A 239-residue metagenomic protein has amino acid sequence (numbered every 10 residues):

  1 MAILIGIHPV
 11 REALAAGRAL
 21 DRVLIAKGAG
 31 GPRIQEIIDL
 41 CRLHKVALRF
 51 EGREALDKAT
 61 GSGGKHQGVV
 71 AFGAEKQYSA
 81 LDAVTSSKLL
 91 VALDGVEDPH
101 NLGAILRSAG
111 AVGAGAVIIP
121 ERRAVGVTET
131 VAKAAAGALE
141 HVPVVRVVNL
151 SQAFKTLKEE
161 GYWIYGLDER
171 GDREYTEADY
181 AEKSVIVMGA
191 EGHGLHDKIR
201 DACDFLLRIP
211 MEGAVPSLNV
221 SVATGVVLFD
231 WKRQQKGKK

Functional and structural regions predicted by a protein language model:
M1-D82: N-terminal positively charged helical leader segments and presequences
A2, A26, D94-G95, P120 (+4 more regions): Glycine- and other small-residue-rich loops at beta-strand/loop junctions that grip anionic moieties
R11, A16-G17, A111, K133-A138 (+1 more regions): Structured adenosyl-cofactor binding patch, chiefly the S-adenosyl-L-methionine
R11-R18, A83-R173: RNA substrate-binding interface of SAM-dependent RNA methyltransferases
G28-G30, E54, R122-A124, E191-H193 (+1 more regions): Short, acidic/turn-prone active-site loops that include or flank metal/cofactor- and phosphate-binding residues
Y165-N219: Active-site/ligand-binding-proximal alpha/beta "capping" segment
